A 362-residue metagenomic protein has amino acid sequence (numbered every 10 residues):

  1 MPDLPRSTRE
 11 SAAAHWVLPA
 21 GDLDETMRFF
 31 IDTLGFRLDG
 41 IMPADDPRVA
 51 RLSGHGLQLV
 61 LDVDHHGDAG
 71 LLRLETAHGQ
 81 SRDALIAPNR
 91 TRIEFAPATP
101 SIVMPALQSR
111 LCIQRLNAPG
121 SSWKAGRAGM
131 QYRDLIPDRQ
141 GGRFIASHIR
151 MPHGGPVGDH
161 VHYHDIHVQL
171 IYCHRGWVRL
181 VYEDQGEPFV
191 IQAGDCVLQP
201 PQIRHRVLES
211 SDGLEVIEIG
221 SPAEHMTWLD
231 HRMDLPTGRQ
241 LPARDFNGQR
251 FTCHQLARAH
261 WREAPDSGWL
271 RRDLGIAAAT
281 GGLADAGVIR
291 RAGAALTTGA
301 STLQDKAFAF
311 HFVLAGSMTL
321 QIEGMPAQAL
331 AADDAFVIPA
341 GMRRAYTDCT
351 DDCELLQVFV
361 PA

Functional and structural regions predicted by a protein language model:
M1-E25, A69-L74, A96-K124, L229-H254: N-terminal beta-strand motif that seeds the catalytic metal site of vicinal oxygen chelate
S11-D22, R48-L57, V63-T91, D165-H174 (+1 more regions): Vicinal oxygen chelate
D22-L38: Amphipathic alpha-helical segments
F36-A69, R92-F95, P137-R139, R143-H153 (+4 more regions): Conserved short beta-strand elements that form part of the metal-binding/catalytic scaffold of enzyme active sites
S121-V168, R258-A307: A short glycine-rich, His/Asp/Glu-containing loop-to-beta-strand
I149-H153, Y163-L180, I219-P222, V288-A292 (+2 more regions): Short, conserved beta-strand element in jelly-roll/cupin
D184-Q202, G324-M342: Short acidic-glycine-tyrosine-enriched beta hairpin
